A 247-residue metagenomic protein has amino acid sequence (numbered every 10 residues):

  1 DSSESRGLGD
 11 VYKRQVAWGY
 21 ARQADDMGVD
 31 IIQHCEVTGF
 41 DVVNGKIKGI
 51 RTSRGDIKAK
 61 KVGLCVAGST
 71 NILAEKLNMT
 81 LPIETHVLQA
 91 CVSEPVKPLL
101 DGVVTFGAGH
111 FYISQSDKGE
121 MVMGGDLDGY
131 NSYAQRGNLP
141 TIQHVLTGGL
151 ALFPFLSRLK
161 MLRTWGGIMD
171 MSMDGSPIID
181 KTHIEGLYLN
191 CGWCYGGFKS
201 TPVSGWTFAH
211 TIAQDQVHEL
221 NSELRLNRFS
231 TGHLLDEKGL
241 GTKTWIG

Functional and structural regions predicted by a protein language model:
D1-Y12: Single conserved hydrophobic/aromatic residue that forms the stacking wall/gate of nucleotide- or nucleobase-binding
A17-V29: N-terminal Rossmann-like dinucleotide/flavin-binding domain of flavoprotein oxidoreductases that bind FAD/FMN
D30-I32, L162: General small-molecule cofactor/ligand-binding pocket signal
Q33-K46: A conserved short coil-to-beta-strand element within the FAD-binding core of flavoproteins
T52-D101: Central helical "cap/lid" subdomain
P95-G186: Active-site lid/adjacent beta-loop-alpha segment flanking the redox-cofactor pocket in flavoenzymes
A151-G247: C-terminal catalytic lobe of FAD-dependent flavoproteins
